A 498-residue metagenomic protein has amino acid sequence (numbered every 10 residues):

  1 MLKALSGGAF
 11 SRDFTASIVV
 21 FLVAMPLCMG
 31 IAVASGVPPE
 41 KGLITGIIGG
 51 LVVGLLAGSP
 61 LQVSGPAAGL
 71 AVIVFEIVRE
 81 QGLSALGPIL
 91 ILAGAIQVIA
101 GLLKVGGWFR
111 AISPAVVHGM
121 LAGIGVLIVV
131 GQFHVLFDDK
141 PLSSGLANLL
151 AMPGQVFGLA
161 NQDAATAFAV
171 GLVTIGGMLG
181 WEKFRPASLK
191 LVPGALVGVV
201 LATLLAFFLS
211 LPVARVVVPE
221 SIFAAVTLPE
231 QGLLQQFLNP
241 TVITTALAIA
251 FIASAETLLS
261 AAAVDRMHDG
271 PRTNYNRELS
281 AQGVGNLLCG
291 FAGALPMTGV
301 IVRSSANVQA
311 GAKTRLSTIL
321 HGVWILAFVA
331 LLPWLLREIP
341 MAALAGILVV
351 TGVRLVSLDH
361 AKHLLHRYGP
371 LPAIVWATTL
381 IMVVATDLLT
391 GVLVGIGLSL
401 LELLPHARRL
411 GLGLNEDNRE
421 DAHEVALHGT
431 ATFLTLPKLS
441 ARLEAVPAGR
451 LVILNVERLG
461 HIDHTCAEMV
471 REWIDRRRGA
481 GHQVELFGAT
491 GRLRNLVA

Functional and structural regions predicted by a protein language model:
M1-V394, L398-E402, H406-G411: Transmembrane helical cores of multi-pass ion-transport proteins
R354-A498: The feature marks cytosolic C-terminal regulatory regions of anion transporters and related permeases
